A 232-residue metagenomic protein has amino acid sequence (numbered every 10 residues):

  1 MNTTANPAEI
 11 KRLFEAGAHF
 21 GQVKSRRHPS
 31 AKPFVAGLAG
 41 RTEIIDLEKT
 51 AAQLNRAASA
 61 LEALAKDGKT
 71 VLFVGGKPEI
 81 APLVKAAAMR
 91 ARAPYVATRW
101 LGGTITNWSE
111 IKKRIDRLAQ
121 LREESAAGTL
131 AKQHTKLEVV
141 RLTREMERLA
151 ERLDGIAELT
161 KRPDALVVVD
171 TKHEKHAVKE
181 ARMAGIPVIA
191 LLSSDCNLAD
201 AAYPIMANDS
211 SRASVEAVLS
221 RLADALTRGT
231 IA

Functional and structural regions predicted by a protein language model:
M1-A60, A65-T70, K77, A81-S125 (+2 more regions): N-terminal cationic and glycine-rich segments that engage phosphates or anionic surfaces
T3, T50, G76-K77, T171 (+2 more regions): Short beta->alpha junction loops/turns
G17, F73, L166, V218: Residue-level signature of catalytic and energy-coupling elements of molecular machines, predominantly ATP/GTP-dependent
F20-Q22, E151-L159, T227-A232: Active-site phosphate-binding and catalytic loops of NTP-dependent enzymes
I45, V74, V168-D170, L191-L192 (+1 more regions): Conserved beta-strand segments of the P-loop GTPase G domain that flank and frequently precede/overlap
A91-A199: Long, charge-patterned amphipathic alpha-helical coiled-coil/hairpin "stalk" segments used as oligomerization
H176-A232: Short glycine/threonine-rich loop/turn motifs
